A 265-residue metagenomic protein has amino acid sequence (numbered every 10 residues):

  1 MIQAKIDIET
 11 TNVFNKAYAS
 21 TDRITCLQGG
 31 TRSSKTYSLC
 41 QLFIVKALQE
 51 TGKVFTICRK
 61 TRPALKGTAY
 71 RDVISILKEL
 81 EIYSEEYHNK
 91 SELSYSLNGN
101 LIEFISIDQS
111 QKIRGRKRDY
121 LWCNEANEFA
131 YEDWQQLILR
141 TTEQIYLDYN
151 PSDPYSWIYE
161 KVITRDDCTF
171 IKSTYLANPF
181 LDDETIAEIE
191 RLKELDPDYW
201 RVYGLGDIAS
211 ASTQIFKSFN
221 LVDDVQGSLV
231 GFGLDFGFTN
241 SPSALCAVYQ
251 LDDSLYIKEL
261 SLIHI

Functional and structural regions predicted by a protein language model:
M1-R23: Pre-P-loop entry segment of helicase/translocase ATPase cores
D22-L39: Walker A/P-loop
Y37-E50: Walker A/P-loop NTP-binding motif
V54-R71: Conserved Walker A/P-loop ATP-binding site and its immediately adjacent core in helicase/helicase-like ATPase domains
K66-K117: Inter-Walker segment of RecA-like/P-loop motor cores
A130-D196: ASCE P-loop NTPase helicase motor core
N178-G237: ATPase catalytic-site recognition across NTP-hydrolyzing enzymes
I263-I265: Conserved small/polar residues in nucleotide/adenosyl-binding loops
